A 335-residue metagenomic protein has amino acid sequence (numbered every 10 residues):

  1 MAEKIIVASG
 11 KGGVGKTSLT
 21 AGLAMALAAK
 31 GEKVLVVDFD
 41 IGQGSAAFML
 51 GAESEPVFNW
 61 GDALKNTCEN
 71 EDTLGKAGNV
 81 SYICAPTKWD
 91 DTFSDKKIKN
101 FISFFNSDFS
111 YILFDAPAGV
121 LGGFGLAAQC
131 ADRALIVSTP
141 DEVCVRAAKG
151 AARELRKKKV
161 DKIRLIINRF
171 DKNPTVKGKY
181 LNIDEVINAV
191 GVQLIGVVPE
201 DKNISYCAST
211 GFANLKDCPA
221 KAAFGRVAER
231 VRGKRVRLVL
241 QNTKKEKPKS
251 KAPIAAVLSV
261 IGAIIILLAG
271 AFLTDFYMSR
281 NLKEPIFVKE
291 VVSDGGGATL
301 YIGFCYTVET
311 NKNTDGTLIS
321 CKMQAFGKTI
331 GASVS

Functional and structural regions predicted by a protein language model:
A2-D40, A46, F105: Walker A/P-loop phosphate-binding motif and the immediately C-terminal alpha-helix
V36-S107, Y206-A213: P-loop/Walker-type NTP enzyme "switch/lid" segment
N106-S107, Y111-V197, Y206: Conserved catalytic-core segment of NTP-binding enzymes
K157, D161-G270: C-terminal lobe/tail of nucleotide-utilizing enzymes
F276-V291: Ser/Thr/Pro/Gly-rich low-complexity linker/stalk segments immediately outside membranes or between
A298-L300, I319-A325: Short linear proline/tyrosine/threonine-rich motifs used for host-factor recruitment and membrane trafficking/assembly
G327-S335: Structured, soluble extracytoplasmic/luminal domains of envelope-associated proteins
